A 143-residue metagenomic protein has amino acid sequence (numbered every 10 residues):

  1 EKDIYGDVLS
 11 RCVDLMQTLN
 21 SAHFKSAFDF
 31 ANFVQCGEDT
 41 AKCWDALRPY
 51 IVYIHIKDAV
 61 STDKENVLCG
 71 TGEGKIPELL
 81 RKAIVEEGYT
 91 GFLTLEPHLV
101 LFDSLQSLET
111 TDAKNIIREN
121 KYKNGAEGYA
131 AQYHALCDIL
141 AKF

Functional and structural regions predicted by a protein language model:
E1: Glycine- and other small-residue-rich loops at beta-strand/loop junctions that grip anionic moieties
I4-Y5: Substrate-binding cleft and catalytic face of glycoside hydrolase catalytic domains, especially the flexible beta-alpha
V8-F28, V34-F143: Histidine-acidic metal/acid-base catalytic patches
